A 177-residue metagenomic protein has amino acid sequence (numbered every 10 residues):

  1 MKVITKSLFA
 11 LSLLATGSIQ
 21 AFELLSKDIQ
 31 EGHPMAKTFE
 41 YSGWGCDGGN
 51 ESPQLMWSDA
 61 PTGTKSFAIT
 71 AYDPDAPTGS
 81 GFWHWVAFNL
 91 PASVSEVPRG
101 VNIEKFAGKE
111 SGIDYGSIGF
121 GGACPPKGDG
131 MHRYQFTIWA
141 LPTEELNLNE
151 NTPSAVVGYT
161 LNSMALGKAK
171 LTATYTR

Functional and structural regions predicted by a protein language model:
K2-A10: Sec-dependent signal peptide recognition, specifically the positively charged N-region followed immediately by
T16-S18: N-terminal signal peptide c-region/cleavage motif recognized by signal peptidases
Q20-R177: N-terminus-centered regions that define maturation/targeting leaders and the start of the first functional domain
